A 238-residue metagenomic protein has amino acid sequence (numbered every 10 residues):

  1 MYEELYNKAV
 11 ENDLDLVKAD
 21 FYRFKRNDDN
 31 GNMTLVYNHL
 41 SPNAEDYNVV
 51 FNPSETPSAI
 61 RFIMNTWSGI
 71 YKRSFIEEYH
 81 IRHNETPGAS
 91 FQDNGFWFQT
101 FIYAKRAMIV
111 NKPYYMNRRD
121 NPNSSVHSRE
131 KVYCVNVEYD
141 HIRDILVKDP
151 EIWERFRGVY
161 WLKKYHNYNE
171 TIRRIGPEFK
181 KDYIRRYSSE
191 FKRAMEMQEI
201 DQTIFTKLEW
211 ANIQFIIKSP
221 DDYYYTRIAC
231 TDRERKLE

Functional and structural regions predicted by a protein language model:
M1-V110, Y115-V132: Donor-binding/catalytic cores of nucleotide-activated saccharide and glycerol-phosphate transferases/polymerases
E11-L14, R174-E238: Membrane-interface aromatic/basic loop that binds lipid-linked glycans or pyrophosphate carriers, typified by
F98-F101, W161-E170: P-loop NTPase catalytic cores that bind/hydrolyze ATP
K112-N121, H127-I152, Y165-E199: Catalytic core of nucleotide-sugar-dependent glycosyltransferases
I152-L162: Acidic/histidine metal-binding catalytic segments
